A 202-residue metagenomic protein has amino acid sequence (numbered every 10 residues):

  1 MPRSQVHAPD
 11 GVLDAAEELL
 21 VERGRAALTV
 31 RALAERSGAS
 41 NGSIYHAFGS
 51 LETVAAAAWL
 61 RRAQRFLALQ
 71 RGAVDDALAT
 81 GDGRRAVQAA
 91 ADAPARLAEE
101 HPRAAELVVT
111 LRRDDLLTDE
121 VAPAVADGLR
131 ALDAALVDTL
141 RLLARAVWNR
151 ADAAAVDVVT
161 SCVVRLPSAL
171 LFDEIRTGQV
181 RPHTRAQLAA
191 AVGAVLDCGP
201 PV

Functional and structural regions predicted by a protein language model:
M1-H7, E18, V74-T80, L117 (+1 more regions): N-terminal intrinsically disordered/low-complexity leader segments
G11, A15, L19-T53, A57: Helix-turn-helix
L20, V54-R62, L69, V108: Alpha-helical DNA-contacting segments of helix-turn-helix folds
A57, R71-R103, T160-V163: Hydrophobic alpha-helical connector segments
A58, R62, F66, P94 (+4 more regions): Hydrophobic/aromatic residues within well-ordered alpha-helical segments
L67, R71, E106-T110, D115-N149 (+3 more regions): Amphipathic alpha-helical packing segments from all-alpha helical-bundle domains
A73-L78, R112-L116, V147, L170 (+1 more regions): Secondary-structure edge/capping motif, primarily at the C-terminal ends of alpha-helices and the immediately following
L97-E100, L142, A146, T160-P182 (+1 more regions): Amphipathic C-terminal alpha-helical segment
